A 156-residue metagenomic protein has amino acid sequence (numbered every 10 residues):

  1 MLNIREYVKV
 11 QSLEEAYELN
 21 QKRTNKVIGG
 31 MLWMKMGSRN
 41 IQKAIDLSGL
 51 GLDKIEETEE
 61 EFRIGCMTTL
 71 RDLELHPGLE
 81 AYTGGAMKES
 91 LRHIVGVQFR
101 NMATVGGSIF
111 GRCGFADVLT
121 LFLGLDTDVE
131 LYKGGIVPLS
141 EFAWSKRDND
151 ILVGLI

Functional and structural regions predicted by a protein language model:
M1-I156: C-terminal structural segment of proteins
